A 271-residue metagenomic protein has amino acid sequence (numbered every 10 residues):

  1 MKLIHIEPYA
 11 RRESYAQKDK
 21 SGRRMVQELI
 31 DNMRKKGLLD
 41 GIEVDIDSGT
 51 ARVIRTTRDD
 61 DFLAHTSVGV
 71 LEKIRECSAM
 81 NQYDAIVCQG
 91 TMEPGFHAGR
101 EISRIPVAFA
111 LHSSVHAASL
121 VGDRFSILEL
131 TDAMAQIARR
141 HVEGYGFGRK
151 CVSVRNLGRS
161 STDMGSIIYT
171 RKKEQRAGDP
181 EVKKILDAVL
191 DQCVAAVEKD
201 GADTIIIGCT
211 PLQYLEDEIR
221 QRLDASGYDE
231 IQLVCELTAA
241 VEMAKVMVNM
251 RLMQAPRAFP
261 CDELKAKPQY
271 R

Functional and structural regions predicted by a protein language model:
M1-Q27, F125-L128: Short beta-strand segments enriched in small/hydrophobic residues
D45-V68, G165-I167: N-terminal beta-loop-helix "entrance" segment that forms/cooperates in small-molecule cofactor or anionic ligand
D59-E76, K183-Q192: Glycine-rich, highly charged phosphate/nucleotide-binding loops
I74-M80, A85-A117, V121: Glycine/small-residue-rich loop that forms an oxyanion/phosphate-binding "nest" at active or ligand-binding sites
Q82-G90, A202-T210, V234: Periplasmic-binding protein-like
S119-R159, K245-R271: Short, glycine-/small-residue-rich phosphate/pyrophosphate-handling segment
V142-G208: Active-site rim beta-loop-alpha module in soluble metabolic enzymes
E230-M253: Short, flexible loop segments at boundaries between secondary-structure elements
